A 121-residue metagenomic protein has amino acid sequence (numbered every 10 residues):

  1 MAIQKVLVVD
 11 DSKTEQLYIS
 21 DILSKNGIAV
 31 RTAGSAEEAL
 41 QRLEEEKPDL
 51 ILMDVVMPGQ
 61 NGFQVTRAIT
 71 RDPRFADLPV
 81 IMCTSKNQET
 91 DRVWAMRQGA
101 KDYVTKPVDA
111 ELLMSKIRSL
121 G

Functional and structural regions predicted by a protein language model:
L17-K25: Charged docking surfaces used in two-component/phosphorelay signaling
G27-G34, R42, V104: Short hydrophobic/Thr-rich beta-strand motif most characteristic of the beta2 strand and flanking loop of CheY-like
E46-L52: Active-site beta3 strand of CheY-like receiver
M57: Receiver (REC) domain active-site loop signature in two-component systems and cognate sites in sensor histidine kinases
K101: Short, glycine/charged-rich "phosphate-handling" switch motifs in NTP-dependent and phosphotransfer domains
V108-I117: C-terminal output helix
